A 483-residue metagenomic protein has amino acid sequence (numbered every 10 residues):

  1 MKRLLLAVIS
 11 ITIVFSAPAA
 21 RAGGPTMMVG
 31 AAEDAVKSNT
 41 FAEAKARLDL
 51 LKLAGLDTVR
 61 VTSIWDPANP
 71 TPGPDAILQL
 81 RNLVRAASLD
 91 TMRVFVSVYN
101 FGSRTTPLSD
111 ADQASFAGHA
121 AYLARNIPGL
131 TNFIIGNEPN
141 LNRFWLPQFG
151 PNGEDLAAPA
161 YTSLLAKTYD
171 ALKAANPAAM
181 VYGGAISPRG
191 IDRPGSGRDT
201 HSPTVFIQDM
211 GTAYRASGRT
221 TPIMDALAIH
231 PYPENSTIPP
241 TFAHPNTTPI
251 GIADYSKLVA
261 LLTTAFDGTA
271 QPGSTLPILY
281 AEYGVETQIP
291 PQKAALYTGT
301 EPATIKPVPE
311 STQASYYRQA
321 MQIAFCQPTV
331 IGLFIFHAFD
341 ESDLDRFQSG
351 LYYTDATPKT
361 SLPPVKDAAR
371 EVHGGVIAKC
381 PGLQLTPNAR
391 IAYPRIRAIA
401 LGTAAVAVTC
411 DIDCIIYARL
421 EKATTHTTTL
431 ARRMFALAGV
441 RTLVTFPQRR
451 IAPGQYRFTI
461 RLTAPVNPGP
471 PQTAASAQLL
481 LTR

Functional and structural regions predicted by a protein language model:
A7-S16: Bacterial N-terminal signal peptides
A22-T62: Boundary/entry segment of secreted carbohydrate-active catalytic domains
F41, D112-A117, L156-A303, P307: Noncatalytic carbohydrate-binding groove/subsite architecture in carbohydrate-active enzymes
L50-G197, E234, E341: Substrate-binding cleft and catalytic face of glycoside hydrolase catalytic domains, especially the flexible beta-alpha
T71, P139, F144, N152-D155 (+2 more regions): Aromatic-rich peripheral "rim/lid" segments of glycoside hydrolase catalytic domains that contact and position glycan
A404-I412, A418: Aromatic/hydrophobic beta-strand junction motif of beta-rich domains
T428-G454: Glycine-centered tight-turn motifs at strand-turn-strand junctions
A464-P470: Short, solvent-exposed loop/turn segments at the edges of extracellular beta-sandwich modules
